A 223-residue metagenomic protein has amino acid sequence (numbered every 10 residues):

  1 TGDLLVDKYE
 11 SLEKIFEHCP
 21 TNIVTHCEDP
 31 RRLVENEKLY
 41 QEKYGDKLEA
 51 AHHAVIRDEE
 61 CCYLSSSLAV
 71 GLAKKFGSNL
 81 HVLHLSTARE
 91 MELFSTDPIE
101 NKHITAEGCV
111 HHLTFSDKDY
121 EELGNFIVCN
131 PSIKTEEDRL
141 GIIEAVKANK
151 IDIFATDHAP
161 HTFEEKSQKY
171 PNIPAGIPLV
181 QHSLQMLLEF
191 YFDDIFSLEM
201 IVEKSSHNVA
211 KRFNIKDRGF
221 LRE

Functional and structural regions predicted by a protein language model:
G2-F154: Histidine/acidic residue-rich metal-binding segments in metalloenzymes
K47-L68, L72-G77, F126, K147-F154 (+1 more regions): His/Asp/Glu-enriched, well-ordered alpha-helical/loop segment that forms or immediately abuts the divalent-metal
